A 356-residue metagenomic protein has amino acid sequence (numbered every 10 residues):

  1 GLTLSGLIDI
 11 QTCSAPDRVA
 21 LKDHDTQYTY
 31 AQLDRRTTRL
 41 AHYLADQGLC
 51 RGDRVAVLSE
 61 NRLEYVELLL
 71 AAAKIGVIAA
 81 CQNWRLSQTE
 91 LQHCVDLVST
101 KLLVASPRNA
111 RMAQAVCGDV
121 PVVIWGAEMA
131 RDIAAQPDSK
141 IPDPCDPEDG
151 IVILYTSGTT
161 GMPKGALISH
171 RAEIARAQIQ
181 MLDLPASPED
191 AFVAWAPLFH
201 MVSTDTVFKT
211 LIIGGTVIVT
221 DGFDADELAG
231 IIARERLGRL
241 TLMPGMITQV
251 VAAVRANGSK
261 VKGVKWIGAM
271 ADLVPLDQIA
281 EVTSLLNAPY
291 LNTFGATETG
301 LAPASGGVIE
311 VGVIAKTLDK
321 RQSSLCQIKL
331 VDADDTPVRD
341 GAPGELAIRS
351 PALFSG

Functional and structural regions predicted by a protein language model:
G1-L2, P137-Y155, M162, P185-A191: Conserved pre-ATP/AMP-binding loop-to-beta segment of ANL
D17-R62, V66-L70, S87-Q92: Conserved AMP-binding/adenylate-forming core of the ANL superfamily
T29-A31, I151-A175: Conserved AMP-binding A3 loop
D34-R39, P147, A166-S187, W195-F199 (+1 more regions): Conserved structural elements of the adenylate-forming
D46-Q47, L70, K74-A134, P144: Structural core segment of the AMP-binding/adenylate-forming
E60, A105-M112, E128, A196 (+3 more regions): Adenylate-forming
I174-A191, F199-R239, A253-V254: Conserved AMP-binding/adenylation subdomain of ANL enzymes
G215, V274-T293, T297-G356: Conserved AMP-binding/adenylate-forming
